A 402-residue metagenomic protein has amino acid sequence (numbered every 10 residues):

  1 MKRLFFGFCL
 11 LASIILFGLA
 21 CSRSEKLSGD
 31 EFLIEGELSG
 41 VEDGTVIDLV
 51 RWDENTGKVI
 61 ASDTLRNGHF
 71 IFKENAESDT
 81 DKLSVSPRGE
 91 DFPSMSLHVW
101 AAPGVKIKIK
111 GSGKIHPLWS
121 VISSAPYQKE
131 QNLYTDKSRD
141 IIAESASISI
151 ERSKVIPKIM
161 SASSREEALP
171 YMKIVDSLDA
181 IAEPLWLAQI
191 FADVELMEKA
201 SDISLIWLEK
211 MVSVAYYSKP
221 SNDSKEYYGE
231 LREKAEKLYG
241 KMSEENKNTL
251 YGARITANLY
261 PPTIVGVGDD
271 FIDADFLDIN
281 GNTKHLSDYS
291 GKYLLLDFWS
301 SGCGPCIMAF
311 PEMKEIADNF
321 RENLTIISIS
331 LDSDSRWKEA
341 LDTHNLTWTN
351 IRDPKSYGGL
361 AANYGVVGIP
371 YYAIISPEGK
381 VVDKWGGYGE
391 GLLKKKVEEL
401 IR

Functional and structural regions predicted by a protein language model:
F8-L16: Bacterial N-terminal signal peptides
G18-A20: C-terminal motif of bacterial Sec signal peptides marking the signal peptidase cleavage site
S22-I181: A non-transmembrane, solvent-exposed segment enriched in polar/low-complexity residues
K199-S221, A253: Amphipathic alpha-helical repeat scaffolds of TPR domains
R254-L286, L346-W348, K395-K396: N-terminal "domain-start" segment that seeds a small globular fold
S290-G291, F298-E315: Conserved redox-active cysteine motifs that mediate thiol-disulfide chemistry, especially di-cysteine Cys-X(1-2)-Cys
I307-N345, K355-A362, K395: Structural microenvironment flanking redox-active thiols in thiol-disulfide oxidoreductases
L346, D353-E399: Thiol/disulfide oxidoreductase modules built on the thioredoxin-like
